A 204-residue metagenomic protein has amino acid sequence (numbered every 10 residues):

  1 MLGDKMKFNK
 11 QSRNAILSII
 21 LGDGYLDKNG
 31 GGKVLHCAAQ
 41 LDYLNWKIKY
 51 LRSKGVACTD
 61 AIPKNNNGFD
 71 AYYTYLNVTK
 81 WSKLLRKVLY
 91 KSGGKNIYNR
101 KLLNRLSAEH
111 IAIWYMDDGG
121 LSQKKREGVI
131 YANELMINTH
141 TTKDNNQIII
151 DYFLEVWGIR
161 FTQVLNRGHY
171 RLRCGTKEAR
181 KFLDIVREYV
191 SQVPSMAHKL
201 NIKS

Functional and structural regions predicted by a protein language model:
M1-S204: Internal intein/HINT superfamily modules and their associated LAGLIDADG
